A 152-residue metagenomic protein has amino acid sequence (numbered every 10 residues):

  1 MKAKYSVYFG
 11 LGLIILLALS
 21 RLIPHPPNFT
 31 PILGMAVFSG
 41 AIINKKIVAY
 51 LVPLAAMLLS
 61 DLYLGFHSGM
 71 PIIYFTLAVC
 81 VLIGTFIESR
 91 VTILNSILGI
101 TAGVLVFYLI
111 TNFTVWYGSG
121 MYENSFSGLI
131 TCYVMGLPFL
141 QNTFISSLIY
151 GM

Functional and structural regions predicted by a protein language model:
M1-A41, V48: Hydrophobic transmembrane alpha-helices
M1-V7, P26-P27, E88-S89, I93 (+2 more regions): Helix-boundary and loop/linker segments of multi-pass membrane transporters
V7-G12, I47-L51, P71-F75, I97-T101 (+2 more regions): Hydrophobic alpha-helical transmembrane segments
L13, L33, V37, I73-V81 (+1 more regions): Alpha-helical transmembrane segments of multi-pass membrane proteins
L19-T30, L54-F86: Interfacial aromatic-anchored transmembrane helix boundaries in multi-pass membrane proteins
M35-L64: N-terminal signal-anchor transmembrane alpha-helix
P53, I72-N112: Short helix-perturbing small/polar motifs within transmembrane alpha-helices
I93-M152: Membrane-embedded alpha-helical hairpins and interfacial helices in multi-pass inner-membrane proteins
